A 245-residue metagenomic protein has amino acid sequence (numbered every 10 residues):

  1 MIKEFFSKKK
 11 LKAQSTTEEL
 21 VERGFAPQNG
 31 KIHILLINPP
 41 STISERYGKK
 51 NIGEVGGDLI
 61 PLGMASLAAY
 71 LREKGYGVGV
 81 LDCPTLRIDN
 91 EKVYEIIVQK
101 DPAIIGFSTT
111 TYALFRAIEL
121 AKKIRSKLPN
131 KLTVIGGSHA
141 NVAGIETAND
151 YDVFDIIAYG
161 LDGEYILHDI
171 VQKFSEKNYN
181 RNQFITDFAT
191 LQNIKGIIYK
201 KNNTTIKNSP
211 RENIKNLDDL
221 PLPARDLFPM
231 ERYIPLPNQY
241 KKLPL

Functional and structural regions predicted by a protein language model:
M1-I32, L36, A103, N202: Radical SAM enzyme core and accessory elements
A26-Q28, L191, P237-L243: Short, flexible hinge/linker loops that cap or flank conserved catalytic cores
K31-G56: Short glycine-rich His-centered loop
K31-H33, G77, K242-P244: Residues that mark the start of a beta-strand
R46-K49, P210-R211, L220: Short aromatic-enriched loop/helix-cap "lid" or pocket-rim segments at secondary-structure transitions that line
V55, I60-A65: Aromatic- and Gly/Pro-rich amphipathic surface segment
G63, L67-I214: Glycine-rich beta-alpha loop elements in corrinoid/cobalamin-binding modules across cobalamin-dependent enzymes
D218-D219, P223-L245: Radical SAM [4Fe-4S] cluster-binding motif and immediate context
